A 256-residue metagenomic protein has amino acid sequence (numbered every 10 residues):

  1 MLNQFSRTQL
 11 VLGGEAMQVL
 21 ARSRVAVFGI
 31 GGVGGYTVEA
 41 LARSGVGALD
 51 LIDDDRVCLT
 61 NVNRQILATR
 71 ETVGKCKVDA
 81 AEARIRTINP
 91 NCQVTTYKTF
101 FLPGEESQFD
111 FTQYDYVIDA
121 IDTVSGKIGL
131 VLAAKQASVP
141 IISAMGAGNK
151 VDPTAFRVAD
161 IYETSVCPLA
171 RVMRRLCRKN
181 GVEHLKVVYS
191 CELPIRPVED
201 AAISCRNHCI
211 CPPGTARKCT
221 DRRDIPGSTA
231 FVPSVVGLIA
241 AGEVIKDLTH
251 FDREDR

Functional and structural regions predicted by a protein language model:
M1-A26: N-terminal charged helix/coil linker that caps or initiates catalytic domains
L2, F109-Q113, I121, S125-G126 (+4 more regions): Glycine-rich phosphate/adenylate-binding loop
V27-G29, I52: Conserved N-terminal Rossmann-fold NAD(P)-binding element of oxidoreductases
V33-G34: Hydrophobic/small residue at the entry helix of a nucleotide-binding pocket
A42-A48, Q136-S138: Conserved S-adenosyl-L-methionine
V46, L51-N89: Glycine-rich phosphate-binding loop and adjoining beta1-alpha1-beta2 segment of Rossmann-like nucleotide-binding folds
K98-E106: Conserved SAM/SAH-binding loop
